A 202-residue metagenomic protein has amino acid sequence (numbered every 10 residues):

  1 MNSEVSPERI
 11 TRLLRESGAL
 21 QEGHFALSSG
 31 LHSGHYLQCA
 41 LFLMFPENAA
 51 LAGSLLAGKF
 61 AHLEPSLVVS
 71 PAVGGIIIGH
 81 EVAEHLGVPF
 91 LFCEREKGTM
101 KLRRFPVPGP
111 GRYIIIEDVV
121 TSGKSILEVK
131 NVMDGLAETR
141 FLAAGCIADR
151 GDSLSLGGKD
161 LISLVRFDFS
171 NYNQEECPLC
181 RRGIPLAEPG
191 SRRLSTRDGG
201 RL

Functional and structural regions predicted by a protein language model:
M1-L202: PRPP-associated nucleotide enzymes
